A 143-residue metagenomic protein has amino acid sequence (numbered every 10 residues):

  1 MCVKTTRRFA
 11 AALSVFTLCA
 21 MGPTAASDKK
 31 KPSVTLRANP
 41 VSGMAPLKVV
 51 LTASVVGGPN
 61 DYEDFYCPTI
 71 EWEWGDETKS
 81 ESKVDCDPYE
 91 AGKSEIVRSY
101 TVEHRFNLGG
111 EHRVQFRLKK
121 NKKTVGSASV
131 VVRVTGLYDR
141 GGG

Functional and structural regions predicted by a protein language model:
C2, G22-G143: Extracellular/lumenal mature domains of secreted and surface-exposed proteins
C2-A12: Bacterial N-terminal signal peptides that target proteins for export
T6-R7, L18, A25: N-terminal compositionally biased, intrinsically disordered segments and leader/signal-like regions
A12-A20: Bacterial N-terminal signal peptides
